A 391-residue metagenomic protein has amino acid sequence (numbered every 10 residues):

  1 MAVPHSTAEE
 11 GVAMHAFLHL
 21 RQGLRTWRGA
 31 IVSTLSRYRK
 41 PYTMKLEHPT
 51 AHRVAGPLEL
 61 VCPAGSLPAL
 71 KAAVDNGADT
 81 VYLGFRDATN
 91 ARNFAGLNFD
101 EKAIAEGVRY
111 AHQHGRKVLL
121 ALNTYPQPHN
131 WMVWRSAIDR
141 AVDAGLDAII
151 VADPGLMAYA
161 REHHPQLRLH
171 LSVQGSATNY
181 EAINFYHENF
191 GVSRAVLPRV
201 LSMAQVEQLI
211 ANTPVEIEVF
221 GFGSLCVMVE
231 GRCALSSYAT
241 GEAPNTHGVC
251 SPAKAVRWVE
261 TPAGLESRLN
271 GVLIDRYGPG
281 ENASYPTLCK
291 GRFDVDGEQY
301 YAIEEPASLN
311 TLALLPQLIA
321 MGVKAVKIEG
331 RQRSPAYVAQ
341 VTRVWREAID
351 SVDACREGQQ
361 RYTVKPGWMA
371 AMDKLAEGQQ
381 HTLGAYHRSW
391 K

Functional and structural regions predicted by a protein language model:
S6, S33-S36: Serine residues within intrinsically disordered or low-complexity segments
K45-A177, V196, A204-A325, R331-K391: Active-site pocket-lining/capping segments in soluble small-molecule metabolic enzymes
N179-A182: Conserved nucleotide-cofactor-binding alpha/beta core module
